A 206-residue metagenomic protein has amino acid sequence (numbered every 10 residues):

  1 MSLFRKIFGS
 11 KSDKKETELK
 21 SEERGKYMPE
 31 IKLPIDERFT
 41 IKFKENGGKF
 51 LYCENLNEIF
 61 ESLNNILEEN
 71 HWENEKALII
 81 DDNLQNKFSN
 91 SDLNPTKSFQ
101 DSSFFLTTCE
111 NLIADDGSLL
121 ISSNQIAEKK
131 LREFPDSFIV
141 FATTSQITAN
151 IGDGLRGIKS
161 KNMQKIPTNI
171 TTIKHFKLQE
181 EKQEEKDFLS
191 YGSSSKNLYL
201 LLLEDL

Functional and structural regions predicted by a protein language model:
S2-L206: The feature marks the mature, well-folded catalytic cores of soluble enzymes
